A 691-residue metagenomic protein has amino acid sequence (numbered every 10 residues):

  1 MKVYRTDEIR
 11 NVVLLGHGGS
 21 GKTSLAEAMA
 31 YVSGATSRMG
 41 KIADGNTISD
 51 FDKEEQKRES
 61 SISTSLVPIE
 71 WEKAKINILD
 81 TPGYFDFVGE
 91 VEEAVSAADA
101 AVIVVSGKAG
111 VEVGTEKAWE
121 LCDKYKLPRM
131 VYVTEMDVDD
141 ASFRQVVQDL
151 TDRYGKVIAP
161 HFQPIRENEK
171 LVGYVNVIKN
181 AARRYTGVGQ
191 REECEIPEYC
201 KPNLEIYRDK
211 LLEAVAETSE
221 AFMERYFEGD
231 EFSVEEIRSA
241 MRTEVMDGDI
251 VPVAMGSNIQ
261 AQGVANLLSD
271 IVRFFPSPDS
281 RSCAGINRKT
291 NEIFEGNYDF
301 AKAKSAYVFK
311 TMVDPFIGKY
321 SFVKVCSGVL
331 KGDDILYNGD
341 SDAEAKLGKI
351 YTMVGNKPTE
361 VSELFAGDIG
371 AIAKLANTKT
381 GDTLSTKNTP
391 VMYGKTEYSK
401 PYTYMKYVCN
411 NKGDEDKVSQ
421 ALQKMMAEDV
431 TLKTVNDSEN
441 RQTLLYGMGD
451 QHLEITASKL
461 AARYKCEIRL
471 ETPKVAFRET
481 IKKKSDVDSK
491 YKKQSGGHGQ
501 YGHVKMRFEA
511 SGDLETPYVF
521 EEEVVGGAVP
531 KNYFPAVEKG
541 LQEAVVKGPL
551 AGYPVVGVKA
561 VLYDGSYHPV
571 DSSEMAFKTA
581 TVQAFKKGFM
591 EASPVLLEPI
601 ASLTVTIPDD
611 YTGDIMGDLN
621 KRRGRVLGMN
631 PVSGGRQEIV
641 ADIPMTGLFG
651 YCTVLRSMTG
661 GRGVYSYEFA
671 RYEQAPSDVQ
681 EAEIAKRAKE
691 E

Functional and structural regions predicted by a protein language model:
M1-E691: Structural and coupling elements of P-loop NTPases
